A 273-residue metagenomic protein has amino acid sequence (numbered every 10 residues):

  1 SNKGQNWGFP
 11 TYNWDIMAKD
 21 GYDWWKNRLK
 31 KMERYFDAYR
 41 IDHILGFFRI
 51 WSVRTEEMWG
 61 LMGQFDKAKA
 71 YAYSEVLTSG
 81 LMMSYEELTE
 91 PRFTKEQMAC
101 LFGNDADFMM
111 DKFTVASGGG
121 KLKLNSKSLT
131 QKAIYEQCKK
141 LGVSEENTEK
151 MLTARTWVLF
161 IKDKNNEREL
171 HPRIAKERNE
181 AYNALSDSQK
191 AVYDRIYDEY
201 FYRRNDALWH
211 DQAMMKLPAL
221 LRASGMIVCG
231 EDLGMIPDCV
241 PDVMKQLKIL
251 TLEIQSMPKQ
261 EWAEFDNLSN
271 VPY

Functional and structural regions predicted by a protein language model:
S1-Y273: Catalytic cores of glycan-processing enzymes that make or break glycosidic bonds
